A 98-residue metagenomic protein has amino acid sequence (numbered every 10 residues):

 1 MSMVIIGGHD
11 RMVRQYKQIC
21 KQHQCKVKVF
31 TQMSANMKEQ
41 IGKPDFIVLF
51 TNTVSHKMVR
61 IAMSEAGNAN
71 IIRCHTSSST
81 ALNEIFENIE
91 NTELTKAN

Functional and structural regions predicted by a protein language model:
M1-K26: Short, charged N-terminal beta->alpha structural module
I6-G8, Q32, T76: Cofactor-binding loop segments of dinucleotide-utilizing enzymes, especially the Rossmann-like FAD- and NAD(P)+-binding
Q15, M37-I41, V59-R60, S79-F86: Short, charged, surface-exposed secondary-structure boundary motifs
H23-I41: A short, well-structured beta->alpha microelement
P44: An anion/phosphate-binding loop that grips the pyrophosphate of nucleotide cofactors and donors
N52-T53: Short glycine-/small-residue-rich Rossmann-like dinucleotide-binding loops
G67-N98: Ser/Thr/Gly-rich flexible loops in soluble cytosolic domains mediating phosphotransfer, phosphorylation
